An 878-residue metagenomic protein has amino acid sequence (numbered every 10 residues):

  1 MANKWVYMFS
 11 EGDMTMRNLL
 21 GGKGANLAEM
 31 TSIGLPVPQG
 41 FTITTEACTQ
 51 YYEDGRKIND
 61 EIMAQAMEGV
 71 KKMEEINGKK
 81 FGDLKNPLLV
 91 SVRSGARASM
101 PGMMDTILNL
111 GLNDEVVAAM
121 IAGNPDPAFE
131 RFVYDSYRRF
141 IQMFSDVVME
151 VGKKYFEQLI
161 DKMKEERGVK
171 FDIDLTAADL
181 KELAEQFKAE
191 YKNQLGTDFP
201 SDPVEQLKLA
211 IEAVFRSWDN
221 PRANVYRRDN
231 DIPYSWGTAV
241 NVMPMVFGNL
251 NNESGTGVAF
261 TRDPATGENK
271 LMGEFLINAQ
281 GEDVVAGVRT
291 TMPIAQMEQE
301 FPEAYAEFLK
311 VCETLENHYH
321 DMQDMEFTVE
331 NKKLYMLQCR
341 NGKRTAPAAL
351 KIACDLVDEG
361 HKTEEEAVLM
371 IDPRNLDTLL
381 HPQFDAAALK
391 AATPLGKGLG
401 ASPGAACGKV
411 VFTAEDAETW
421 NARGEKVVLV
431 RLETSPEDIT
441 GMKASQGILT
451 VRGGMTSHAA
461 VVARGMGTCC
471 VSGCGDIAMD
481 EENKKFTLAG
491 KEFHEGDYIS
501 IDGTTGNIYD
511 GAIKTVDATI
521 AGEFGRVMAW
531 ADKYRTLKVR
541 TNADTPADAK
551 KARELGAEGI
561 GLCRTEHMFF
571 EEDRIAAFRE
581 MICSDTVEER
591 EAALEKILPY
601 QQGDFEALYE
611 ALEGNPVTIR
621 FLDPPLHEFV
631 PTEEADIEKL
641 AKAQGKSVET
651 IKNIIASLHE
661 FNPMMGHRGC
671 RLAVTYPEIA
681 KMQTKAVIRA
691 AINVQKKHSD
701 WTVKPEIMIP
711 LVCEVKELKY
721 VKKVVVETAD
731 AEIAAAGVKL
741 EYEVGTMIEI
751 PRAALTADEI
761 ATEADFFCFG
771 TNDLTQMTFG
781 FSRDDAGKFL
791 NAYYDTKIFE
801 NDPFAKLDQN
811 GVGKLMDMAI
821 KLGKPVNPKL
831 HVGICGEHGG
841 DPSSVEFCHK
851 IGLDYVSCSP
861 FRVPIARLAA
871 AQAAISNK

Functional and structural regions predicted by a protein language model:
M1-A392, T419, E425-V428, S435-T440 (+11 more regions): Nucleotide/phosphate-binding sheet-loop regions of phosphoryl- and nucleotidyl-transfer enzymes
F41, V451-G453, S472-G475, C563 (+2 more regions): Short beta->alpha connector loops at strand-helix junctions that form conserved, small/polar/Pro-enriched
R93, I520, W530-K878: Conserved alpha/beta-domain cores
I211, L380-F412, R526-D532, T536-A543 (+1 more regions): Flexible inter-domain linker/hinge segments
N241, V411, V428-V430, L449 (+3 more regions): Structural motif
K333-Y335, L432-K443, G447, M455-V461 (+6 more regions): Glycine-rich phosphate/ribose-binding loops and adjacent secondary-structure elements that form binding surfaces
K397-E437, L488-R526: Extended, non-globular alpha-helical segments
